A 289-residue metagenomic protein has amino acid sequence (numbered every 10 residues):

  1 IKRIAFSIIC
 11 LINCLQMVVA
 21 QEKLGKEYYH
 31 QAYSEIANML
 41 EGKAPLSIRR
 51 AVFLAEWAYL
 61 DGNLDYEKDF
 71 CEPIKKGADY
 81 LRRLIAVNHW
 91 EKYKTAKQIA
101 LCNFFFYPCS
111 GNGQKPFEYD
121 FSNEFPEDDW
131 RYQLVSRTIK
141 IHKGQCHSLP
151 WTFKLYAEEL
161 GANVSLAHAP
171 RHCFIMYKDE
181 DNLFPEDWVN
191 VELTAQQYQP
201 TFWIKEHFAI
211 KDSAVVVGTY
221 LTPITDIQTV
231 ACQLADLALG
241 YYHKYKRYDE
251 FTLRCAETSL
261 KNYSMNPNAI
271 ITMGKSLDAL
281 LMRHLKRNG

Functional and structural regions predicted by a protein language model:
A5-C14: Bacterial N-terminal signal peptides
V18-A20: Boundary at the C-terminal end of the N-terminal hydrophobic targeting segment
R49-S136: Secondary-structure boundary elements
P116-C173: Active-site neighborhood of thiol-dependent amide/isopeptide-bond enzymes
S148-V216, Y220, I227: Hydrophobic/aromatic-rich core segments of domains that either
P223-K244, M265-H284: Amphipathic alpha-helical repeat scaffolds of TPR domains
E250-E257, R287-G289: Alpha-helical repeat scaffolds
